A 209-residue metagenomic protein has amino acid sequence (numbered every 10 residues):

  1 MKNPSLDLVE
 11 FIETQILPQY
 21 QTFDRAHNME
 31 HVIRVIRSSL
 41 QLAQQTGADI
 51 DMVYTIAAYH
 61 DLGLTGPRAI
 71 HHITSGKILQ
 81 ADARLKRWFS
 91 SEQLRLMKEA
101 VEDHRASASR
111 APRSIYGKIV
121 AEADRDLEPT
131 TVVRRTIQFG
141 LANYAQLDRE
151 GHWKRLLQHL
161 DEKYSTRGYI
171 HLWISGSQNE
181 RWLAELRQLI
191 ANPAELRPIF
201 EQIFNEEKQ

Functional and structural regions predicted by a protein language model:
K2-N3, Q21-T46, Y59, A108-Q209: Divalent metal-dependent phosphate-bond-processing catalytic cores, especially two-metal-ion Mg2+/Mn2+ enzymes that act
S5, V9-E13, I36, M52 (+2 more regions): An amphipathic alpha-helix signature
E13-T22: Small/polar-rich, solvent-exposed N-terminal microdomains that initiate assembly or binding
V35-S39, I70-L85: An active-site-proximal "capping" alpha-helix that borders the catalytic cofactor pocket
Q41-A48, L64, R68, R84-L85: Short helix-loop boundary/capping segments at the starts of domains
I50-P67, H71, S75, L96-R105: His-Asp-centered metal-binding catalytic motifs of divalent-metal-dependent phosphohydrolases/nucleases
H71-S75, Q93, I115, E122: Short acidic-hydrophobic sequence patches enriched in Asp/Glu that either
K77-R113: Hydrophobic, well-structured mid-protein blocks that either form specific transmembrane helices
